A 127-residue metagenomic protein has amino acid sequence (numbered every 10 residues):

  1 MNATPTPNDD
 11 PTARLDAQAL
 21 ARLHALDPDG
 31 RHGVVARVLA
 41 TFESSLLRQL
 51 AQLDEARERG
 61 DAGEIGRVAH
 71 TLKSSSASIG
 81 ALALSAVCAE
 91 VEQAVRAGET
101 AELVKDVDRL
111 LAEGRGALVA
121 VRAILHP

Functional and structural regions predicted by a protein language model:
M1-P127: Two-component system phosphorelay core
